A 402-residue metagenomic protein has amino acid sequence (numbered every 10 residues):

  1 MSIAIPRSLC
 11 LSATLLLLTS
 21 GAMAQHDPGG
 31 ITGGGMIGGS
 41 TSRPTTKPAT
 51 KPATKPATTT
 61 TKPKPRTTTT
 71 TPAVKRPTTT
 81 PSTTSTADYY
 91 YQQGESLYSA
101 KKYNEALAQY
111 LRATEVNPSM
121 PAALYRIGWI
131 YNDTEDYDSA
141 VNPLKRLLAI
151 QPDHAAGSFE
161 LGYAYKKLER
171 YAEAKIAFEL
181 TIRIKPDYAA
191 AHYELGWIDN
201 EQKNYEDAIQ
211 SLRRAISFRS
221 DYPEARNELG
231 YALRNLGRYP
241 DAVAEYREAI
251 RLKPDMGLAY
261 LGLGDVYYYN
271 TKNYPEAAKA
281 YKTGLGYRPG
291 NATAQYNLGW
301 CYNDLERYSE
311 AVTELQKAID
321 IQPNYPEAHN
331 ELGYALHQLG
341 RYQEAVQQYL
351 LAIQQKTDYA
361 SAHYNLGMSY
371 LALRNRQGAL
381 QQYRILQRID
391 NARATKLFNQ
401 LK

Functional and structural regions predicted by a protein language model:
A24-T71: N-terminal propeptides/low-complexity segments immediately following signal peptides in secreted or periplasmic proteins
P28-G29, G34, T78, M368-K402: Terminal, low-structured helical/coil segments at or just beyond the last alpha-helical repeat
T83-A122, W129, D133, Y163 (+6 more regions): Alpha-helical segment of the N-proximal tetratricopeptide repeat
A87-D88, P121-A122, A155-A156, A189-A190 (+6 more regions): Helix-start (N-cap) detector for alpha-helical repeat units in TPR-like alpha-solenoids, especially tetratricopeptide
Q92, R126, E160, K167 (+9 more regions): Canonical tetratricopeptide repeat
A100-R112, D133-R146, K166-L180, E201-R214 (+7 more regions): Structural signature of tandem alpha-helical TPR/SEL1-like repeats, specifically the intra-repeat loop/turn
V116, I150, I184, F218 (+5 more regions): Structural marker of alpha-solenoid helical repeat scaffolds
